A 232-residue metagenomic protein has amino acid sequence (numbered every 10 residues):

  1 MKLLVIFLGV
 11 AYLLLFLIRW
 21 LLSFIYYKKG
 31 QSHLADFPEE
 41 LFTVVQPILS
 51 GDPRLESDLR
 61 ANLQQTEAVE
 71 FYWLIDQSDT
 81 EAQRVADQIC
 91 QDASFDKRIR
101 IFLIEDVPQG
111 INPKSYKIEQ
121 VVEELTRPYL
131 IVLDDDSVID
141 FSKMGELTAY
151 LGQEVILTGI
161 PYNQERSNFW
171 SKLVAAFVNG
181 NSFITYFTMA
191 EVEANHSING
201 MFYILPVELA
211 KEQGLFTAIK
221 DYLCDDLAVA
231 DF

Functional and structural regions predicted by a protein language model:
M1-P38: N-terminal membrane-anchoring/stem segments of glycan-assembly enzymes
E40-T43, E70: Cell-envelope/extracellular polymer assembly enzymes that use nucleotide-activated donors
D58-E70, Q77: Short, acidic, metal-binding catalytic loop of nucleotide-sugar glycosyltransferases
I75-I89, F95, E105-V107, S137-V138: A conserved acidic beta->alpha catalytic loop
F95, I101-K117, V121, L147-Q213 (+1 more regions): Long helical/loop segments within the catalytic core of UDP-sugar-dependent glycosyltransferases, especially the large
Q120, T126-Y129: Short acidic donor-binding loop at the edge of a beta-strand
D134-Y150: Acidic donor-binding/catalytic loop of UDP-sugar-dependent glycosyltransferases, especially processive GT2
L223-A228: Acidic donor-binding loop at a coil-to-helix junction in glycosyltransferase catalytic cores that engages
